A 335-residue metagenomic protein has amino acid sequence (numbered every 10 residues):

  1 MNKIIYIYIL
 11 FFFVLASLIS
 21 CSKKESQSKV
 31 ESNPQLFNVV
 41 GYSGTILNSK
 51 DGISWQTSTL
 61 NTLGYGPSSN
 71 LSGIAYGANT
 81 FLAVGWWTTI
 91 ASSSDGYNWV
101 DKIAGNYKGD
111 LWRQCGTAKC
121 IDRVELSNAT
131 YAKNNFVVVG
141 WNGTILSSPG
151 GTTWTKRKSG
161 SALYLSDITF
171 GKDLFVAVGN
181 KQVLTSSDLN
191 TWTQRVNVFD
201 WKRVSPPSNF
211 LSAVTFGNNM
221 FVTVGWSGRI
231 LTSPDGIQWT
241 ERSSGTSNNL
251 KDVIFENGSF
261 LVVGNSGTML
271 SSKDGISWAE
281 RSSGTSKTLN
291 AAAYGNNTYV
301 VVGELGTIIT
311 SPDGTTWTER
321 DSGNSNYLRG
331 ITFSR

Functional and structural regions predicted by a protein language model:
M1-Y8: Bacterial N-terminal signal peptides that target proteins for export
I9-L15: Hydrophobic helical h-region of N-terminal Sec-dependent signal peptides in bacterial secretory/periplasmic proteins
S17-S20: C-terminal motif of bacterial Sec signal peptides marking the signal peptidase cleavage site
K23, Q27-R335: Residue-level hotspots at or immediately adjacent to binding/recognition sites across diverse folds
